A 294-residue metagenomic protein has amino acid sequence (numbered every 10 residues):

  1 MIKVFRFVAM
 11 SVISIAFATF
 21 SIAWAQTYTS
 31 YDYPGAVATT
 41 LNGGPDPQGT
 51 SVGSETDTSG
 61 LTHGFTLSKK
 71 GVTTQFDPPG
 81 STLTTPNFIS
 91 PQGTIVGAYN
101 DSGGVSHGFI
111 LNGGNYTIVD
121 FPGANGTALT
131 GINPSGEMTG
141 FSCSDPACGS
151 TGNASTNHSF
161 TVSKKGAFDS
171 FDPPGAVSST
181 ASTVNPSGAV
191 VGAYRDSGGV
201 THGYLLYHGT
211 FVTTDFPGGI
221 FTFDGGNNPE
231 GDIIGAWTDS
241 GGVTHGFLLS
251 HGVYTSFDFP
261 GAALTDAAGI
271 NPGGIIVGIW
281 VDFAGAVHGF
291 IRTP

Functional and structural regions predicted by a protein language model:
I2-F7, S21-P294: Residue-level hotspots at or immediately adjacent to binding/recognition sites across diverse folds
A9-T19: Bacterial N-terminal signal peptides
